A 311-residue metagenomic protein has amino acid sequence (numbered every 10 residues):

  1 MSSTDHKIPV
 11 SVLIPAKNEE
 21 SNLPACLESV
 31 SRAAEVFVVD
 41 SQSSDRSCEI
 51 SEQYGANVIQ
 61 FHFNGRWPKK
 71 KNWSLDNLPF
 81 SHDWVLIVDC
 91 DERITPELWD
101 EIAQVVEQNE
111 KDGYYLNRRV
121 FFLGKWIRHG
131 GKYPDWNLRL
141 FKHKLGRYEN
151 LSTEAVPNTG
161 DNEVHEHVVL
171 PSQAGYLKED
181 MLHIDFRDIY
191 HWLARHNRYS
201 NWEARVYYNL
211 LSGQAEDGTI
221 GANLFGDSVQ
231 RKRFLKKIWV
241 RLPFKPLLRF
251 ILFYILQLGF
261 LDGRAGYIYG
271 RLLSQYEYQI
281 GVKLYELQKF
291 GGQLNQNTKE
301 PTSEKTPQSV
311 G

Functional and structural regions predicted by a protein language model:
P9-S11: Cell-envelope/extracellular polymer assembly enzymes that use nucleotide-activated donors
L13-E35: Short, well-formed alpha-helical segments that are part of the catalytic scaffolds of diverse glycosyltransferases
S21-P24, D45-Y54, E97-L98: Acidic helix N-cap motif at the loop->helix transition within catalytic regions of sugar-transfer enzymes
S29, D40-I50, D89: A conserved acidic beta->alpha catalytic loop
R32, Q53-G55, W136, L170: Short, structured coil segments at secondary-structure junctions
C48-N77: Conserved donor nucleotide-binding strand/loop of the catalytic core
P68-K69, L75, T95-F290: Catalytic-site signature of metal-activated, phosphate-bearing donor transferases, centered on the GT-A/GT-A-like
S74, S81-R93: Short beta-strand-to-loop acidic/aromatic patch adjacent to the donor-nucleotide binding site
